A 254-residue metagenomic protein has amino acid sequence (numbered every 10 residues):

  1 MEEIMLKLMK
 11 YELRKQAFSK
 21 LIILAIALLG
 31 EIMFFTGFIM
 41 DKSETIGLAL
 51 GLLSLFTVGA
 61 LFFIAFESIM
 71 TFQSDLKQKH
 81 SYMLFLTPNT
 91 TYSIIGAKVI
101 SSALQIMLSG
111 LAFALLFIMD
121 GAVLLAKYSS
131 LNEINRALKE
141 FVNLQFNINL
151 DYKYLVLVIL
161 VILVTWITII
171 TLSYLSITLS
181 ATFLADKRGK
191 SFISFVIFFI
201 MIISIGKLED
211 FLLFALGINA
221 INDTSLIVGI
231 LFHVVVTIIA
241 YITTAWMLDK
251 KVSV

Functional and structural regions predicted by a protein language model:
M1-H80, T91-V254: Hydrophobic alpha-helical transmembrane segments of membrane proteins
